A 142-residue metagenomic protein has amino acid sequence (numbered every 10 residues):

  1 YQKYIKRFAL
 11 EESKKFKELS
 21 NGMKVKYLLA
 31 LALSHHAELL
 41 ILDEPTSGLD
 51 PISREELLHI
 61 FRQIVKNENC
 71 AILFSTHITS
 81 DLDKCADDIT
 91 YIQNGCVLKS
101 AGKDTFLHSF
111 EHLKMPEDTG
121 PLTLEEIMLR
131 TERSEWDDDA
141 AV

Functional and structural regions predicted by a protein language model:
Y4-E18: Conserved ABC nucleotide-binding domain
L29: Hydrophobic anchor residue at the start of the ABC signature
L40-E44: Catalytic Walker B motif of ABC-type/P-loop ATPase nucleotide-binding domains
P51-S53: Helix N-cap at the start of a conserved alpha-helix in ABC-type nucleotide-binding domains
E55-N67: Helical segment within the ABC ATPase nucleotide-binding domain
N69-I78: Conserved H-loop
